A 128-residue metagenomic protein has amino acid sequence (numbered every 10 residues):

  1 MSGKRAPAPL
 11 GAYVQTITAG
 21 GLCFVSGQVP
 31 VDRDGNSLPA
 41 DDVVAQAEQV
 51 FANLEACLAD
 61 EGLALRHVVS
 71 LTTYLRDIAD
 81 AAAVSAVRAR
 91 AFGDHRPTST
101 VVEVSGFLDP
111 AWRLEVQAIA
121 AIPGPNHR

Functional and structural regions predicted by a protein language model:
M1-A52, A56-S70, L75-R128: N-terminal presequence-like segments and the immediate start of the first folded domain
